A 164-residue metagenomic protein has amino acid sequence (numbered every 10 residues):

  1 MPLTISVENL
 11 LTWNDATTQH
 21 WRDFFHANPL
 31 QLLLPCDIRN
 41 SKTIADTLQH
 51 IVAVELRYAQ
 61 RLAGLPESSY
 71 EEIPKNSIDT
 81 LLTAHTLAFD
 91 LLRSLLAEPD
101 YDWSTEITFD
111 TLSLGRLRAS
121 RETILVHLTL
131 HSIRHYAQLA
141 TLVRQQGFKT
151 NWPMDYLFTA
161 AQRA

Functional and structural regions predicted by a protein language model:
M1, E8-D23, A27-E71, L112-A164: Short, contiguous alpha-helical
G64-W103: Helix-adjacent hinge/juxtasegments
D100-L114: Carboxylate-rich helix-loop segments that flank metal/cofactor sites and access channels in metalloenzymes
